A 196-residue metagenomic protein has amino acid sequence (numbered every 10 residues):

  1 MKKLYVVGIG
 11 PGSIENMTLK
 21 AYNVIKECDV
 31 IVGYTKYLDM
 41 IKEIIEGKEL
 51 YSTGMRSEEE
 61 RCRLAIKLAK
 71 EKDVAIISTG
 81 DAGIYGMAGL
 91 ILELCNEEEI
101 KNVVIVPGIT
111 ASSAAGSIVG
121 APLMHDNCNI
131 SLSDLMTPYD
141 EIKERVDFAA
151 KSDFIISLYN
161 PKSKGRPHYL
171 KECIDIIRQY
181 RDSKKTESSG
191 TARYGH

Functional and structural regions predicted by a protein language model:
M1-V103, I109, A114: Class I S-adenosyl-L-methionine
K3-Y5, D29-V30, E49, D73-I76 (+5 more regions): Structural motif
L4-V6, V74, K151-H196: A contiguous loop/helix-start segment that scaffolds small-molecule binding in enzyme catalytic cores
N23, E93, E144, E172-D175: Alpha-helical scaffolding segments of alpha/beta enzyme cores, especially the outer helices of TIM-barrel or partial
V30, K67-K70, N96, G120-M124 (+2 more regions): Generic secondary-structure signature for well-ordered alpha-helical cores
T53, V106-G108, L132, S189-A192: Conserved beta-strand termini and adjacent loop/short-helix elements that scaffold enzyme active sites in alpha/beta
D81-A82, S133-M136, P161-K164: Short histidine/acidic/glycine/proline-rich micro-motifs that form metal- and phosphate-coordinating active-site loops
G86-S152: Class I SAM-dependent methyltransferase SAM-binding "motif I" and its flanking Rossmann-like core
